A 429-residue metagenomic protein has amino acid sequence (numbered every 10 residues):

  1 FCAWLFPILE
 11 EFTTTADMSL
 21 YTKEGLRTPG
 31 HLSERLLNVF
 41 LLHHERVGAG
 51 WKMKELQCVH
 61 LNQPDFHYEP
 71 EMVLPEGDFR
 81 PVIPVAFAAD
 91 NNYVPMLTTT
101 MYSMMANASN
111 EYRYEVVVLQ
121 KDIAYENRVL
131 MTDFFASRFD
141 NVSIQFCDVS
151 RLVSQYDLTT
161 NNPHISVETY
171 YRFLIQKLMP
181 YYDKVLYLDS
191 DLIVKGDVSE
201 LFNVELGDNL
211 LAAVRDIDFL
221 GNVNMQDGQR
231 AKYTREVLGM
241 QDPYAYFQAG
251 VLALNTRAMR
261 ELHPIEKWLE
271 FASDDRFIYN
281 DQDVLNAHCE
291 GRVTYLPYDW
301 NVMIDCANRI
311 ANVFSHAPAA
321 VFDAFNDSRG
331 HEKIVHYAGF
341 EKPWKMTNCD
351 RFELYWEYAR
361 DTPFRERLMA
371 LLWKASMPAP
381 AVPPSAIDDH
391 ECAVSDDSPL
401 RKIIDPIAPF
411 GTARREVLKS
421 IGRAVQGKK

Functional and structural regions predicted by a protein language model:
A3-G25: A solvent-exposed, charged loop/short amphipathic helix patch at secondary-structure junctions
F6, Y102, V129-T132, K195-G207 (+1 more regions): Short alpha-helix within the catalytic core of nucleotide-sugar-dependent glycosyltransferases
T13, E24-I83, F87-A89, Y93 (+2 more regions): A glycosyltransferase accessory/donor-loop signature
L37, F146-L152, E168-M225, Q248 (+2 more regions): GT-A fold catalytic core of metal-dependent nucleotide-sugar glycosyltransferases, centered on the diacidic
V94-S109: Histidine-anchored nucleotide/phosphate-binding helix
Y114-D122, A213-R215: Short internal beta-strands
V129, D133-L178: Active-site-proximal specificity loops/subdomain of glycosyltransferases
G239-V251: A recurrent flexible, glycine/aromatic-enriched loop bordering the glycosyltransferase active site that acts as
